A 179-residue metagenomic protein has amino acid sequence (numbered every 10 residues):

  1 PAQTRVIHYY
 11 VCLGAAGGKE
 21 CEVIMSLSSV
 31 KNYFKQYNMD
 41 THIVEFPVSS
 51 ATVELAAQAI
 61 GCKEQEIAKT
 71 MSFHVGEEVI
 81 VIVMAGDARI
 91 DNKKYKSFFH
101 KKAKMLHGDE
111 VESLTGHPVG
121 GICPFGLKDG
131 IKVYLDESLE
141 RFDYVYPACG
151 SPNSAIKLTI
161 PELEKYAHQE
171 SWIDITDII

Functional and structural regions predicted by a protein language model:
I7-Y9, L13, K19-I179: Extended, low-hydrophobicity, polar/charged segments
